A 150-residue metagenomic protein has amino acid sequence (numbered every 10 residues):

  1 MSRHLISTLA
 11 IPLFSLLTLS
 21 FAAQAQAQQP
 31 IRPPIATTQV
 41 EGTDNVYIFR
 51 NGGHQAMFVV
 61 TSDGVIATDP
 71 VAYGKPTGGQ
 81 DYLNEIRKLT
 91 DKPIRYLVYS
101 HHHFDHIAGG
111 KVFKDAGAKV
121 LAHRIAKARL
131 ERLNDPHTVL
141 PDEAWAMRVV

Functional and structural regions predicted by a protein language model:
M1-L5: Positively charged n-region of N-terminal signal peptides that target proteins for export
T8-S20: Bacterial N-terminal signal peptides
S15, G52-H54, D115, L140: Short, solvent-exposed loop/turn segments at the edges of secondary structure
A22-A27: Boundary at the C-terminal end of the N-terminal hydrophobic targeting segment
Q29-R32: Short glycine- and acidic-rich boundary segments immediately preceding or forming the N-terminal edge of structured
A36-I86: Conserved beta-strand hairpin/beta-sheet module of binuclear metal-dependent hydrolase folds, prominently
T37, N84-V149: Active-site HxH/HxHxD metal-binding segment of metal-dependent hydrolases
